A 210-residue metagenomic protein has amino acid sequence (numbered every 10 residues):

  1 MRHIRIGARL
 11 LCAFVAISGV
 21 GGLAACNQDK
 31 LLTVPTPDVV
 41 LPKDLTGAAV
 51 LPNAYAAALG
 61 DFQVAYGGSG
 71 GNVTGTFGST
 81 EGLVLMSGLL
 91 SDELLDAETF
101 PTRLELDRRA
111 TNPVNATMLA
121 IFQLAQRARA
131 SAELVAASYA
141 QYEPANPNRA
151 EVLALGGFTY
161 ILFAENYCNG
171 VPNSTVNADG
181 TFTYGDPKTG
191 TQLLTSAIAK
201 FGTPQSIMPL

Functional and structural regions predicted by a protein language model:
M1-A24: Sec-dependent bacterial lipoprotein signal peptides
C26-G82: Membrane-proximal, proline-rich intrinsically disordered regions
T46, L119-R127, K188, Q192: Short, surface-exposed alpha-helical recognition segments that flank or form part of ligand/macromolecule-binding
P52, D96-Y167, F182, T203-P209: Conserved, well-structured interaction surfaces
A56, G60, A130-L134, T195 (+1 more regions): Solvent-exposed, polar/charged alpha-helical surfaces in well-ordered, non-transmembrane soluble domains, broadly
G71-F100: An acidic, Gly/Ser/Thr/Pro-rich helix-cap/linker signature
N166-S196: Short coil/linker segments at helix-helix boundaries
T191-I207: Short, charged, amphipathic alpha-helices and their helix-cap/turn boundaries
